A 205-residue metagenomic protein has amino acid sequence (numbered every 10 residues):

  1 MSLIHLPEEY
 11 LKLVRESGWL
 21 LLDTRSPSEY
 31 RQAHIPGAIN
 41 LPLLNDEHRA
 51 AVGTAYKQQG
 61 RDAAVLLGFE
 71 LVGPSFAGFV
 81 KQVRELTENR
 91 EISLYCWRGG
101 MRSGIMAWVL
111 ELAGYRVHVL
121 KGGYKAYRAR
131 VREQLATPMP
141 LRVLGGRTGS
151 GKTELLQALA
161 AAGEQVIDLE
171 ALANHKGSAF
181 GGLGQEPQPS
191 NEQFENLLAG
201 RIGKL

Functional and structural regions predicted by a protein language model:
M1-P36, A64, V131-A136, P140-R147 (+1 more regions): Flexible, polar/low-complexity N-terminal or interdomain linker segments that lie immediately upstream of folded
R15-T87: Positively charged, proline/Ser/Thr-rich regional signature most characteristic of the Rhodanese/CDC25-like
L21, A38-N40, V117-V119, V143 (+1 more regions): Conserved beta-strand scaffold positions in the cores of enzyme catalytic domains, especially in NTP/NDP-utilizing
L66-K121: Catalytic cysteine-centered active loop of the rhodanese-like fold, especially the PTP/DSP P-loop
W97, R147, L159: P-loop (Walker A) phosphate-binding loop of NTP-binding proteins
A107-L112, T153-V166: A conserved segment at the C-terminal end of the G1
V119-R132: Long, charge-dense
A161-L205: Conserved nucleotide-sensing/catalytic segment adjacent to the nucleotide-binding pocket in NTP-handling enzymes
